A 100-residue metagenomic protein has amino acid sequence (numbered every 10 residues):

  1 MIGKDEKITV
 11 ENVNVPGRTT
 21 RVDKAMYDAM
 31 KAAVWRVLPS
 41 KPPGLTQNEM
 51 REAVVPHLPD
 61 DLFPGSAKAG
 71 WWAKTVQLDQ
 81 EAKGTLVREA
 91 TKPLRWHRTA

Functional and structural regions predicted by a protein language model:
M1-R36: Long, low-complexity, charged/polar intrinsically disordered regions in eukaryotic proteins
A33-V37, A53, H57: A general alpha-helix detector
L38-E49: Short capping segments at the starts of secondary-structure elements
E49-V54, Q80: A short acidic, leucine-rich amphipathic alpha-helix
V55-A73: Short, positively charged loop/turn segments that connect secondary-structure elements
E81-T91: A short, conserved structural fragment
T91-A100: Short, cationic-aromatic polyanion-contact patches
